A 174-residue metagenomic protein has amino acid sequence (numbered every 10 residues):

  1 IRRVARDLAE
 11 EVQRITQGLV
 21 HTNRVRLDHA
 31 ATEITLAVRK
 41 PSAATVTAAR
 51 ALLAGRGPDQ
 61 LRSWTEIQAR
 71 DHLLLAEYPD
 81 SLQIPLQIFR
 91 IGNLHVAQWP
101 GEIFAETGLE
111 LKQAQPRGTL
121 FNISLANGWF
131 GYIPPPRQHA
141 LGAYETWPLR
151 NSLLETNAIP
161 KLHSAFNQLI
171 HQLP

Functional and structural regions predicted by a protein language model:
I1-P174: Non-catalytic substrate/cofactor recognition surfaces at enzyme active-site rims
